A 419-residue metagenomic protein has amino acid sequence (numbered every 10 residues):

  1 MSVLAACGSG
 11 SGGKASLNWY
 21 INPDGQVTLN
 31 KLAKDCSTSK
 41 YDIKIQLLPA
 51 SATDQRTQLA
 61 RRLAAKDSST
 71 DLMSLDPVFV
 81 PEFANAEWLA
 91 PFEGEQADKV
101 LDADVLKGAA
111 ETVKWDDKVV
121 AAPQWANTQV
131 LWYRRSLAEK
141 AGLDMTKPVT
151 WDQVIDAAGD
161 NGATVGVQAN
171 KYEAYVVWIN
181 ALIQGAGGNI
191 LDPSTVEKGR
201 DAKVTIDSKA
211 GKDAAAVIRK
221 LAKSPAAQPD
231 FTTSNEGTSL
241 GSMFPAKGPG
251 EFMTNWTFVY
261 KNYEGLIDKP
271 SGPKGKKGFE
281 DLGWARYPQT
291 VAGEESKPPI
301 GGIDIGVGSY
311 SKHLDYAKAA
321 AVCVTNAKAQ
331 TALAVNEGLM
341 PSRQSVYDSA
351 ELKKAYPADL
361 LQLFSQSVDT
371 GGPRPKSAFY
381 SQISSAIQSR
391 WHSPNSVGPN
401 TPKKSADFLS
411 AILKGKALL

Functional and structural regions predicted by a protein language model:
M1-P81, D98-K99, V291, A332 (+1 more regions): Conserved N-terminal structural module of periplasmic/extracytoplasmic solute-binding proteins
L48-Q58, V78, V149-I155, D230-S242: Short helix-initiation/N-cap motifs at beta->coil->alpha
P77-T128, F279-A285: Hinge/lid segment of periplasmic solute-binding proteins
V120-Q124, Q129, Q153-A210: Extracytoplasmic/periplasmic solute-binding protein
E139, Q366-L419: Conserved C-terminal helix/tail region of periplasmic/extracytoplasmic solute-binding proteins
A158-D160, E197-T232, G283, Y287: Glycine-centered hinge/linker elements that transmit conformational signals in sensory and ligand-binding systems
K223-A226, I267-E337: Extracytoplasmic/periplasmic substrate-recognition and gating elements
L282-R286, A334-A386: Long, aromatic- and glycine/proline-rich binding clefts that accommodate carbohydrate-like moieties
